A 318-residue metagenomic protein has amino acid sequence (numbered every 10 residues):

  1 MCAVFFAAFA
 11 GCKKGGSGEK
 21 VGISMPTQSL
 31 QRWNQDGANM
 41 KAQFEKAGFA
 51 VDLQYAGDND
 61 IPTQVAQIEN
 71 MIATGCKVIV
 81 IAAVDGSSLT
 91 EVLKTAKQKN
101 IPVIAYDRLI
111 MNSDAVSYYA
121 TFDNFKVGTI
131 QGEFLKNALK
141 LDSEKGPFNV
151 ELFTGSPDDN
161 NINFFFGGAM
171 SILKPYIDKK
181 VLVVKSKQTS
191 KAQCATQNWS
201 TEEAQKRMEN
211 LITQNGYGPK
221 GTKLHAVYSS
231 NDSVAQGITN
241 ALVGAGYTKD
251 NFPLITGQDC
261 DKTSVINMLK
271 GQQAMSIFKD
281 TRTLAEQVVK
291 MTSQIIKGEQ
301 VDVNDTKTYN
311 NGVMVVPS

Functional and structural regions predicted by a protein language model:
M1-C2: Sec-dependent N-terminal signal peptides
F6-F9: Bacterial Sec-type N-terminal signal peptides, specifically the leucine/valine-rich hydrophobic h-region
C12-S318: A residue-level marker of the well-folded mature domains of exported/periplasmic proteins
